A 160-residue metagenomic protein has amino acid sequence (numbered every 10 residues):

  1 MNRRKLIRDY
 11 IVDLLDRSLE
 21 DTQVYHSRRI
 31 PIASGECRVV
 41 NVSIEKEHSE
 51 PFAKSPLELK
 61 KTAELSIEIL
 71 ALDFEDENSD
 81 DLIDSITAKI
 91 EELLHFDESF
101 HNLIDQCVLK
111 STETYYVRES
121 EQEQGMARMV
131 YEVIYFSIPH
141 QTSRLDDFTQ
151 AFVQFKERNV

Functional and structural regions predicted by a protein language model:
M1-P31, E47-V160: Charged, amphipathic alpha-helical segments and their flanking helix caps
E36-E47: A short, hydrophobic beta-strand-centered structural micro-motif
